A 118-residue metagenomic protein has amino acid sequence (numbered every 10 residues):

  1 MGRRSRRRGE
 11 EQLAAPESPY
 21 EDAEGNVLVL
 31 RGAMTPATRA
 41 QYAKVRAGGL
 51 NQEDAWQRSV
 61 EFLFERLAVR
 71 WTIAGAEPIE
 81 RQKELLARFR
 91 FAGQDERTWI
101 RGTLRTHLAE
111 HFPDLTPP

Functional and structural regions predicted by a protein language model:
M1-L13, A40, K44: Short Lys/Arg-rich cationic patches that frequently serve as NLS/NoLS or arginine-rich RNA/DNA-binding motifs
R8-A15, Q57, T72-I73: RecB-family 4Fe-4S metal-dependent nuclease core
L13-G25: Short acidic-hydrophobic surface loop/beta-edge motif
N26, R31-P118: Short, surface-exposed, charged amphipathic helix/loop patches that serve as local interaction elements
